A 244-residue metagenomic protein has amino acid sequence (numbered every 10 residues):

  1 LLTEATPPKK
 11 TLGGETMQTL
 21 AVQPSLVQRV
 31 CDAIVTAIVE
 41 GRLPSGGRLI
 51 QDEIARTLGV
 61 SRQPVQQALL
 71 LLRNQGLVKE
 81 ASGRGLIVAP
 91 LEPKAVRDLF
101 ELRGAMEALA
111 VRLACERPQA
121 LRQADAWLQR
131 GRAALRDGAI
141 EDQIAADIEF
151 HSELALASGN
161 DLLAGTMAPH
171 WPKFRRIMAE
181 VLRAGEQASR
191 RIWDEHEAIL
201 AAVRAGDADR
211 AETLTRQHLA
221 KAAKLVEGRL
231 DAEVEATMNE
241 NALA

Functional and structural regions predicted by a protein language model:
L1-A5, T57, R183, Q187-A244: C-terminal regulatory/effector modules of DNA-binding transcriptional regulators
L1-Q119, E227-A244: Short linear motifs at protein or domain termini
N74-K79, H170-K173, Q187-R190: Mobile beta-alpha loop/short-helix "lid" or hinge segments that flank ligand
G83, M106, A126, R191-D194: Alpha-helix N-cap/N′ positions at the starts of helices
E92-P93, A179-L182: Short alpha-helical transmembrane interface motifs in multi-pass membrane proteins
L99, Q119-E180, W193-A202, R210-K221: Conserved amphipathic alpha-helical segments that form helical-bundle/coiled-coil interaction surfaces
